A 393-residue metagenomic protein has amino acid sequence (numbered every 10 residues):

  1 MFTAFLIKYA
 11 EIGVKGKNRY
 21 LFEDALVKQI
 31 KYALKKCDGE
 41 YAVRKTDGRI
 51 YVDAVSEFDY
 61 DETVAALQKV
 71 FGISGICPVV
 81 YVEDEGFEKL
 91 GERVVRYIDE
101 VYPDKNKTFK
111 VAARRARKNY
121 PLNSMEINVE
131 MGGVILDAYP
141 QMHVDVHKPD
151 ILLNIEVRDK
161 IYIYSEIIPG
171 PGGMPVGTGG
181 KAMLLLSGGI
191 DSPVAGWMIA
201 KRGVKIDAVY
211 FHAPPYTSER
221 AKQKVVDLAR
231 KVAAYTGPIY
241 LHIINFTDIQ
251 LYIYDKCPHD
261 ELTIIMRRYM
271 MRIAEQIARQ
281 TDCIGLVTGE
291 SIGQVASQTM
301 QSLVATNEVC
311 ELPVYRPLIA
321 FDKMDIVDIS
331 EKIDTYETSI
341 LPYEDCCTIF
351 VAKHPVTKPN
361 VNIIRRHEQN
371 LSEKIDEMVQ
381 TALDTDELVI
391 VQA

Functional and structural regions predicted by a protein language model:
M1-M183, P193-I239, D248, Q280 (+4 more regions): RNA-binding accessory domains that recognize and position tRNA/RNA substrates
G48, I244-I249, S291-I292, E344-A352: A glycine-rich phosphate-binding loop feature that marks nucleotide/adenosyl-phosphate handling sites
G133-I135, G172-G179, Q250-L251, D255-I333 (+1 more regions): Active-site adenylate/phosphate-handling loop in enzymes that bind or generate adenylated species
L184, A208-Y210, I243, T288 (+1 more regions): Structural beta-sheet core signal
G189: Conserved G/P- and acidic residue-centered "switch" motifs that form tight phosphate/ATP-binding loops in soluble
A233-A234, P238-E261: S-adenosyl-L-methionine
E337, L341-A393: The feature marks non-catalytic terminal segments
